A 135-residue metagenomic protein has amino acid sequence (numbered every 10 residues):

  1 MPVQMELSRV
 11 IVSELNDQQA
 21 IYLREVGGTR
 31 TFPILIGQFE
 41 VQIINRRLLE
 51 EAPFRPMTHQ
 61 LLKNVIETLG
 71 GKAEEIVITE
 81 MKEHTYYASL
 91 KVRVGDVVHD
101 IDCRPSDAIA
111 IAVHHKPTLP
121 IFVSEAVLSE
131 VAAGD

Functional and structural regions predicted by a protein language model:
M1-D135: Divalent-cation
